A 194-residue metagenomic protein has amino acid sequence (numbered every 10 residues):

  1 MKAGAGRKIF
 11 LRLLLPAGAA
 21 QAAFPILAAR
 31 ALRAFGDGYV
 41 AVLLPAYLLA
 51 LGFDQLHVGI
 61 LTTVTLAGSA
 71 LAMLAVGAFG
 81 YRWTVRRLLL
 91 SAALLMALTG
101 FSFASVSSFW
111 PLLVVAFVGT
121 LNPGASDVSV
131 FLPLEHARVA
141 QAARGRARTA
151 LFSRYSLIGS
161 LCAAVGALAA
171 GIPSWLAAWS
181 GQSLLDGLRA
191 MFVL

Functional and structural regions predicted by a protein language model:
P16-A67: Helix-loop boundary and gating motifs at the non-cytosolic
A31, T99, F109-V130: Hydrophobic core of transmembrane alpha-helices in multi-pass small-molecule transporters, especially MFS/SLC-type
P45-A46, A50, A164-D186: Transmembrane alpha-helix termini and helix-breaking/packing motifs in multi-pass membrane transporters
Q55-L56, A143-Y155: Loop-to-transmembrane helix entry/capping segments in MFS-fold secondary transporters and related SLC/MFSD carriers
L66-L74, A163-A164: Residue-level signature of mid-helix packing/kink "hotspots" within the transmembrane helices of 12-pass Major
A72-T84, S174: Helix-to-loop junctions at the C-terminal end of transmembrane segments in multipass secondary transporters
R87-S102: Structural signature of the two symmetry-related core transmembrane helices
D186-L194: Symmetry-related core transmembrane helices of the 12-TM Major Facilitator Superfamily/SLC fold
